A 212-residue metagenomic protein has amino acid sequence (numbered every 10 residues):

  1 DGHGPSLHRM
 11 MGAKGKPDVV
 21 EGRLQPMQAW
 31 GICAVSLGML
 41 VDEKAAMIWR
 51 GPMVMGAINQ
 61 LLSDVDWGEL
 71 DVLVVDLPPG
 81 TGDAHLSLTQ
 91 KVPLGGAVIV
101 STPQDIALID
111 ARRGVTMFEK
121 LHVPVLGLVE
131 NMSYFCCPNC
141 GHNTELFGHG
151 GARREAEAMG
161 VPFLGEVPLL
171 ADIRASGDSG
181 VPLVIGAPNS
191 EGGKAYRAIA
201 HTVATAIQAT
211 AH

Functional and structural regions predicted by a protein language model:
G2-H3, R50-A57, T81-A84, A107-D110 (+5 more regions): Helical mechanochemical/support elements of P-loop NTPase systems and associated helical scaffolds
G2-W49, M55-A57, L62: Phosphate-binding loop that captures ATP/GTP phosphates
H8-G12, A45-M47, L86, C140-G141 (+1 more regions): Short acidic, glycine/serine/threonine-rich loops at helix termini
V35, I58, L77, Q90 (+2 more regions): Glycine-rich phosphate-binding loops of nucleotide-dependent enzymes
V41-L88: Phosphate-binding/switch loop-helix module in NTP-utilizing enzymes
D71-V72, P78-S176: Conserved catalytic-core segment of NTP-binding enzymes
S179-G192: C-terminal boundary of histidine-terminating zinc-finger modules
A200-H212: Short, hydrophobic alpha-helical segments
